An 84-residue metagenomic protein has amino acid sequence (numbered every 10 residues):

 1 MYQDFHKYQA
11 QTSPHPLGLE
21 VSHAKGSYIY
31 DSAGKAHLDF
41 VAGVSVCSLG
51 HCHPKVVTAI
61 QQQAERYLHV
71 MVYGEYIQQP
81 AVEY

Functional and structural regions predicted by a protein language model:
M1-Y28, R66-Y67: Active-site-adjacent loop/helix segments that line or gate small-molecule/cofactor pockets in enzymes
D31-S32: Short, acidic, Ser/Thr-enriched surface-loop or helix-capping motifs
A36-Y84: Glycine-rich loop-to-alpha-helix module at the N-terminal edge of alpha/beta enzyme cores
